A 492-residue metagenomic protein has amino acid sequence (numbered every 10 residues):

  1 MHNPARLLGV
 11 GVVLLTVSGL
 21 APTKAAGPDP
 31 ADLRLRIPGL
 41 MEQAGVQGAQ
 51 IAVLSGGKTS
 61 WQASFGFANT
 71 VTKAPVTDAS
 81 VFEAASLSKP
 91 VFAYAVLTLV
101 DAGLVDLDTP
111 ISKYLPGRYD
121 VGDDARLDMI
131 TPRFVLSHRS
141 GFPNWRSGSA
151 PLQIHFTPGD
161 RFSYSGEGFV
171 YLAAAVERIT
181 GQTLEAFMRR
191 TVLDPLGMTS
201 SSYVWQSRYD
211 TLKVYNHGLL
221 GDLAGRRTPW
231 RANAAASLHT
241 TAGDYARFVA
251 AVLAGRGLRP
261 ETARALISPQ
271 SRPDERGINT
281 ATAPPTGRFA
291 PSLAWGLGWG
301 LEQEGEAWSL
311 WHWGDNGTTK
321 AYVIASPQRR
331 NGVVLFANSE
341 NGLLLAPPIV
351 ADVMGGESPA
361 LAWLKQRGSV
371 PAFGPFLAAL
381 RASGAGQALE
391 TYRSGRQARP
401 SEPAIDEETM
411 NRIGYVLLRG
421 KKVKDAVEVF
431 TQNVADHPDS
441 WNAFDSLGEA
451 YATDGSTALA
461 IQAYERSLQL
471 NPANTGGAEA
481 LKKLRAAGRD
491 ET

Functional and structural regions predicted by a protein language model:
A26-A63, E177-Q182, A186-R190, D194 (+3 more regions): Catalytic loop of the DD-peptidase/beta-lactamase superfamily, centered on the K-T-G motif and neighboring
P38, Q43, S55, F67-A174 (+5 more regions): Active-site-proximal loop and beta-strand segments within enzyme catalytic domains
P90, E407, W441-N442, T475-G476: Helix-start (N-cap) detector for alpha-helical repeat units in TPR-like alpha-solenoids, especially tetratricopeptide
